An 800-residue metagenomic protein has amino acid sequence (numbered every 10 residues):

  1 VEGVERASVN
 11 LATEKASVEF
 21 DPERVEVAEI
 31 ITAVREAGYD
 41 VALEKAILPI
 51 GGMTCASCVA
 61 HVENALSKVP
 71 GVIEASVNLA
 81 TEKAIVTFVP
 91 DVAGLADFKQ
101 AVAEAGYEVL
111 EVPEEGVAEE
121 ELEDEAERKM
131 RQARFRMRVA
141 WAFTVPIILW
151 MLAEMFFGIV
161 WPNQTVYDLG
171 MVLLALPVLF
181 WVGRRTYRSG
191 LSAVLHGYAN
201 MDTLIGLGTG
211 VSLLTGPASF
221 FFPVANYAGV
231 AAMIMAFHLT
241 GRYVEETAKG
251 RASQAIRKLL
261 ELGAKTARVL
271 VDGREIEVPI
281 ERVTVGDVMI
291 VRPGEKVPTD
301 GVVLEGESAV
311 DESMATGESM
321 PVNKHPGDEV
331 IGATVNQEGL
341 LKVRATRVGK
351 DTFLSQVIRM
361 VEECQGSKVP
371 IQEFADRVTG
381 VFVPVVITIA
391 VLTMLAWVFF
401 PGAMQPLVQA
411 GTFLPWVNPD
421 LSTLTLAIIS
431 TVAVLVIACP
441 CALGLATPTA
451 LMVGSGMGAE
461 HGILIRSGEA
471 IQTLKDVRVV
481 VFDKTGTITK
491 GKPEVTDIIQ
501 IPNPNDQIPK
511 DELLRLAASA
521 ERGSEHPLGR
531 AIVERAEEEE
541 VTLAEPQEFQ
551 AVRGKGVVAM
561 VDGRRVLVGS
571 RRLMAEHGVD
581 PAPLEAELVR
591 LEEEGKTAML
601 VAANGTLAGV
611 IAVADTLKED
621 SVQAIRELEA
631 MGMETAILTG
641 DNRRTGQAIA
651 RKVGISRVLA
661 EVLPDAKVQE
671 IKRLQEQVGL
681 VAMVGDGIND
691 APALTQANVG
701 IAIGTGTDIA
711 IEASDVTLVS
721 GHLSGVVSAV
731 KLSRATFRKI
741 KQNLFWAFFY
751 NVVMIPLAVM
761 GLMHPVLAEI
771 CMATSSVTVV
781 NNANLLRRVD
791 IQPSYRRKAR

Functional and structural regions predicted by a protein language model:
V1-Y167, K258, R274, L354-S355 (+5 more regions): Flexible metal-binding regulatory segments at protein termini and peripheral loops
E5-N10, K15-F20, P70-A96, R257-D351 (+3 more regions): Conserved cytosolic catalytic loops of P-type ATPases
A12, P70, V77, E125-E127 (+10 more regions): Transmembrane helix-loop-helix hairpins at the membrane interface
T13, I47-I50, H61, E115-V117 (+9 more regions): Juxtamembrane coupling segments of multi-pass membrane pumps/enzymes
A60, I73, V561-G563, E587 (+3 more regions): Conserved ATP-binding TGD loop and adjacent catalytic N/P-domain core of P-type ATPases
F156-T165, L169, V194-L195, L214 (+9 more regions): Membrane-embedded alpha-helical bundles of multi-pass transporters
A315, I429, A433-A520, L674-Q675 (+4 more regions): Conserved catalytic phosphorylation-site environment of P-type ATPases
V495-E634, R643, I655-I671: P-type ATPase nucleotide-binding
